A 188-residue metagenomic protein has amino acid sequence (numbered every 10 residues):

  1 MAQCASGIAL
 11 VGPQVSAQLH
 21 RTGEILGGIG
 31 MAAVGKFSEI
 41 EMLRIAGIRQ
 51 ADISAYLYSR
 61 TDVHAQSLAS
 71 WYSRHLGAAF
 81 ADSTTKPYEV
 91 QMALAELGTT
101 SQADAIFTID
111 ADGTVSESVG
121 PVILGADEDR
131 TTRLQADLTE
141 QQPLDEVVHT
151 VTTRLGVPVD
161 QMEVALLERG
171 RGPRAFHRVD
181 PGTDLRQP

Functional and structural regions predicted by a protein language model:
A2-P188: Long, low-complexity N-terminal extensions
